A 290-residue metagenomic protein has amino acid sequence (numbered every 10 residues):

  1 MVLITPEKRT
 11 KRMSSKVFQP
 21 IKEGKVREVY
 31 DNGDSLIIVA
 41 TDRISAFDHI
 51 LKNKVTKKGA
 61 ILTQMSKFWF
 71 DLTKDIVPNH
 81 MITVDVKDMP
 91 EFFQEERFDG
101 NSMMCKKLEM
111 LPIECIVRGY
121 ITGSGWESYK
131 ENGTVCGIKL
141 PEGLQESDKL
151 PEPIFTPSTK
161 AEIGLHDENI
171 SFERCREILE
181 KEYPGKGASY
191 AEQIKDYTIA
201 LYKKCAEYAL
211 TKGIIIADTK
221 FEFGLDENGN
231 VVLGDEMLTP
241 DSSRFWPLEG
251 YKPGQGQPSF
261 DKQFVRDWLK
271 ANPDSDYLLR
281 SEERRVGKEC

Functional and structural regions predicted by a protein language model:
E7-P151: Conserved ATP-binding subdomain of kinase catalytic cores across diverse folds
V39-A40, G234, G287: Beta-strand residues in well-ordered beta-sheet regions across diverse protein folds
V117, I216-E236: Conserved metal-phosphate-binding beta-hairpin within the catalytic cores of diverse ATP-dependent phosphoryl-transfer
K149-K186: A short mid-domain helix/strand-loop element embedded in enzyme catalytic domains that forms or borders the active-site
P151-L165, Y202-I215, M237-S242: Phosphate-binding core of ATP-grasp and ATP-grasp-like enzymes
K181-A217: A long amphipathic alpha-helix within ATP-dependent nucleotide-binding catalytic cores
V231-D276: A translation/RNA-centric and nucleic-acid-associated enzymatic feature enriched in Class II aminoacyl-tRNA synthetases
E283-C290: Conserved small/polar residues in nucleotide/adenosyl-binding loops
